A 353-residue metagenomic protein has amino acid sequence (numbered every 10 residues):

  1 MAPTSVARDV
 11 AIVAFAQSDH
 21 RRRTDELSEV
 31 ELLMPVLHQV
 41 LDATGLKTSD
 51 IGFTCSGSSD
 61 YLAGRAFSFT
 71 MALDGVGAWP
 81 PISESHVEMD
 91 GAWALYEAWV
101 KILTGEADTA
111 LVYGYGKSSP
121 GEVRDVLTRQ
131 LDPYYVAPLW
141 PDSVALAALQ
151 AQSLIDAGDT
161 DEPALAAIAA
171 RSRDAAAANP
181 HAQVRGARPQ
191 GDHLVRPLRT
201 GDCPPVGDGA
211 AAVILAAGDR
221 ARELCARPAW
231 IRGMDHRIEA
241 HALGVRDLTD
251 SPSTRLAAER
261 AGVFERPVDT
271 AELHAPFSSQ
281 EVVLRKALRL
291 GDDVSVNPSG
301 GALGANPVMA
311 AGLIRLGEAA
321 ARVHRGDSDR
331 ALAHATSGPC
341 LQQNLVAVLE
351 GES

Functional and structural regions predicted by a protein language model:
A2-R8, E26-V30, M34, L41 (+3 more regions): Claisen-condensing/thiolase-fold acyl-transfer catalytic domains that form or cleave C-C bonds in fatty acid
R8-T24: Generic N-terminal amphipathic, Lys/Arg-enriched alpha-helix
Q39-L46: A short, N-terminal amphipathic alpha-helix
K47-F53, P163-A164, E265-D269, D292-V294: Short acidic capping loops at alpha-helix termini that bridge into adjacent secondary structure
A110-G158: Flexible glycine-/small-residue-enriched beta->alpha junction loops that bind anionic phosphate/pyrophosphate groups
S118-E122, R173-N179, C340-L341: Short, well-ordered, mixed-charge alpha-helical segments that flank or form enzyme active sites
P141-P189: N-terminal leader/propeptide and maturation segments of large enzyme subunits in energy/redox metabolism and hydrolases
